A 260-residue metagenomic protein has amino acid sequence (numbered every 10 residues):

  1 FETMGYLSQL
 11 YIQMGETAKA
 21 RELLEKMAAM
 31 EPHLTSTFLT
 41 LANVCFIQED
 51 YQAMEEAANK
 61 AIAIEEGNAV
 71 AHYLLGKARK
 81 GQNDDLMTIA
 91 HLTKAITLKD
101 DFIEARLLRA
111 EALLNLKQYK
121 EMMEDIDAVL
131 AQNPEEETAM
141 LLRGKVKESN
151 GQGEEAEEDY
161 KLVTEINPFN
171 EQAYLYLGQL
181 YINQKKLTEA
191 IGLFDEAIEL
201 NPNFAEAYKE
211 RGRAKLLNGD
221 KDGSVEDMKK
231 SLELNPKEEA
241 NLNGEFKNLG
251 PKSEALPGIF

Functional and structural regions predicted by a protein language model:
F1-A18, E22-M27, H33-I47, V70: A generic tandem-repeat structural signature
F1-E2, T35-S36, A69-V70, I103-E104 (+4 more regions): Helix-start (N-cap) detector for alpha-helical repeat units in TPR-like alpha-solenoids, especially tetratricopeptide
Y6, T40, L74, L108 (+4 more regions): Canonical tetratricopeptide repeat
M14-K26, Q48-K60, G81-K94, L116-A128 (+3 more regions): Structural signature of tandem alpha-helical TPR/SEL1-like repeats, specifically the intra-repeat loop/turn
K145, S149, K161, F169-K185: Alpha-helical adaptor scaffolds
L217, D222-F260: Terminal, low-structured helical/coil segments at or just beyond the last alpha-helical repeat
